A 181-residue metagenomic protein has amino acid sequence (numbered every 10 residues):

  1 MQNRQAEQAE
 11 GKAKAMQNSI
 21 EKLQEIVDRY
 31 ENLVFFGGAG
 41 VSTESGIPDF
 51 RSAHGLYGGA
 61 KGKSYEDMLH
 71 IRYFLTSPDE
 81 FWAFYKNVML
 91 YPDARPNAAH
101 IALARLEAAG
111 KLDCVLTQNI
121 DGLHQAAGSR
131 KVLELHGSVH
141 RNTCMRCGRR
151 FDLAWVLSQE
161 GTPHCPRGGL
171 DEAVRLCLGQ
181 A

Functional and structural regions predicted by a protein language model:
Q2-A181: Conserved catalytic core of sirtuin-type NAD+-dependent deacylases
